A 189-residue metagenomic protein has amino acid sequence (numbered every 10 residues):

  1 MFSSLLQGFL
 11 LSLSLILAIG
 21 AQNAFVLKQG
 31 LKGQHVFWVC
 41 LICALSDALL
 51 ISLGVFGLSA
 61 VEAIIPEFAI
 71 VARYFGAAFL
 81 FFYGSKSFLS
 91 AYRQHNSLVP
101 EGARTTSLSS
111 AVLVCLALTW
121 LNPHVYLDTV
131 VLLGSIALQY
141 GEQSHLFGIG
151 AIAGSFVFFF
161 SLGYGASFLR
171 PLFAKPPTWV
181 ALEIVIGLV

Functional and structural regions predicted by a protein language model:
F2-I70, V130-L146: Juxtamembrane transmembrane-helix termini in multi-pass membrane transport proteins
L6, L10, F37-L41, R73 (+7 more regions): Internal alpha-helical transmembrane segments of multi-pass membrane proteins, especially GPCRs
L17, A21, H124-L127, F156 (+1 more regions): Hydrophobic transmembrane alpha-helices of Major Facilitator Superfamily
H35-T105, S110-A111, G165-F168: Membrane helix-loop-helix hairpins that form the core translocation module of multi-pass transporters
L108-T129: Selected transmembrane alpha-helices and immediately adjacent juxtamembrane segments of polytopic inner-membrane
G148-S167: Hydrophobic alpha-helical transmembrane segments of multi-pass membrane transport proteins, especially secondary
Y164-L188: Interfacial loop-to-transmembrane junctions
